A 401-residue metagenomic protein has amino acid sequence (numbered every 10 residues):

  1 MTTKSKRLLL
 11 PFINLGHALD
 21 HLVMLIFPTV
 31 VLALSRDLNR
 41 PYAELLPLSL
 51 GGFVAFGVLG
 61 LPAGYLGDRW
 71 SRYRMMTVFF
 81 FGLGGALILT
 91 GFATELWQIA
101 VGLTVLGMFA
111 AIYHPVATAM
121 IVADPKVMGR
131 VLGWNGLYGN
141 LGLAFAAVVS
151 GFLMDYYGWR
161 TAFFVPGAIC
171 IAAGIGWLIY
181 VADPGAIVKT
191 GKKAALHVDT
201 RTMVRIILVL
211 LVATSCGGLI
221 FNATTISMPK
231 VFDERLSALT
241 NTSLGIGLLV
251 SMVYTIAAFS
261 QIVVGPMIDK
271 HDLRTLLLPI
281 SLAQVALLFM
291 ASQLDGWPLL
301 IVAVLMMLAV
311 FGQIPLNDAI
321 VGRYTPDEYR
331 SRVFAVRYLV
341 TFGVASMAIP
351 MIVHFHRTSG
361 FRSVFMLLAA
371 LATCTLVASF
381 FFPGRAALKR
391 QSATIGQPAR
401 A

Functional and structural regions predicted by a protein language model:
L25, F53-L61, L143-A144, Y254-I262 (+1 more regions): Residue-level signature of mid-helix packing/kink "hotspots" within the transmembrane helices of 12-pass Major
F27-P28, R205-F259: Extracytoplasmic gate region of multi-pass secondary transporters
L34-S35, L66-G67, V149-Y157, F232-D233 (+2 more regions): Interfacial helix-cap and linker-helix signal at transmembrane-aqueous boundaries of multi-pass secondary transporters
V58-T94, I268-H271: Conserved MFS/SLC helix-loop-helix module at the cytosolic interface between two early adjacent transmembrane helices
G102-N140: Cytoplasmic helix-loop-helix junction between adjacent transmembrane helices in 12-TM secondary transporters
G167-T190, A378-P383: C-terminal membrane-cytosol helix-exit motif in multi-pass small-molecule transporters
K270-N317: C-terminal transmembrane helical hairpin of 12-TM major facilitator-type secondary transporters
Y324, E328-S359: A late C-terminal transmembrane helix in Major Facilitator Superfamily
